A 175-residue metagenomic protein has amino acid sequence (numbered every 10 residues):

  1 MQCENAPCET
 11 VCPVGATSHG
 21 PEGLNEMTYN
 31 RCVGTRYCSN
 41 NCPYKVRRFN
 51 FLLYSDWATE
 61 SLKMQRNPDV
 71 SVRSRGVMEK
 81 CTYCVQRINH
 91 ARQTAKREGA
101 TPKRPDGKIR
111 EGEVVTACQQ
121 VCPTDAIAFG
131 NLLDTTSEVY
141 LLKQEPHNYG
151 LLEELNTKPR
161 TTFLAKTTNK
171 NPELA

Functional and structural regions predicted by a protein language model:
M1-A175: Non-ligating segments of multi-cofactor redox enzymes
